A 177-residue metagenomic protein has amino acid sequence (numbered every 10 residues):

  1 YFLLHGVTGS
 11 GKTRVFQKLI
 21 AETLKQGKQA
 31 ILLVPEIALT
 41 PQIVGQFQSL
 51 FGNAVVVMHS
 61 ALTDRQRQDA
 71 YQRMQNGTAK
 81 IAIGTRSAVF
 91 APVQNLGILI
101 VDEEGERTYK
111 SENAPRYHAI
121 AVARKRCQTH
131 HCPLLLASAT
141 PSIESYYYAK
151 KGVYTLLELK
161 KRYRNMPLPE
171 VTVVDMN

Functional and structural regions predicted by a protein language model:
Y1-G6, I31-L33: Short hydrophobic/aromatic beta-strand immediately N-terminal to the Walker A/P-loop
G9, T13, I98, G105-T172: Post-DEXD/H (motif II) to motif III coupling segment of the RecA-like Helicase ATP-binding lobe
S10-V15, E22-S49, Q66: Conserved Walker A/P-loop ATP-binding site and its immediately adjacent core in helicase/helicase-like ATPase domains
L24-K25, Q75, C127-Q128: Conserved ATPase "switch" residues in P-loop NTPase domains
Q46-A54, M58-A82, V93-L96: Conserved motor-coupling elements within RecA-like helicase/translocase cores
V55-D64, E106-Y117, N177: Flexible beta-alpha connector loops of hexameric P-loop NTPases
T85-R86, D102-E104: Walker B catalytic acidic pair
